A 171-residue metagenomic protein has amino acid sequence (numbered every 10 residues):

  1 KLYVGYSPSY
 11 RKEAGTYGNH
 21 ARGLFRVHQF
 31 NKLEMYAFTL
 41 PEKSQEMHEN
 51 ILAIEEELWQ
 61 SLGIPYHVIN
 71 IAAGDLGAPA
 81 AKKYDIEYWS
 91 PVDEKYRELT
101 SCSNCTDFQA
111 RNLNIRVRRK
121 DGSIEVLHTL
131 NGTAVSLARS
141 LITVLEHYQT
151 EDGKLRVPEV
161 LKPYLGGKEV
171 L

Functional and structural regions predicted by a protein language model:
K1-L171: TRNA-recognition modules of translation machinery and tRNA-sensing kinases, especially anticodon-binding
